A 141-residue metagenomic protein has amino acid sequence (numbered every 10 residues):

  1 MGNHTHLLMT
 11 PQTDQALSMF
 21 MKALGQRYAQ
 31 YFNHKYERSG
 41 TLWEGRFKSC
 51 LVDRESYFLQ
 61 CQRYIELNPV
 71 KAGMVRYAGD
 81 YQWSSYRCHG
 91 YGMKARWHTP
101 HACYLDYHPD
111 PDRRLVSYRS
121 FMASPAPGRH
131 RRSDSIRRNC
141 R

Functional and structural regions predicted by a protein language model:
M1-G2, T10-R141: Short Pro-Cys-Gly-centered "Cys-loop" motif that presents a nucleophilic cysteine in a tight turn
